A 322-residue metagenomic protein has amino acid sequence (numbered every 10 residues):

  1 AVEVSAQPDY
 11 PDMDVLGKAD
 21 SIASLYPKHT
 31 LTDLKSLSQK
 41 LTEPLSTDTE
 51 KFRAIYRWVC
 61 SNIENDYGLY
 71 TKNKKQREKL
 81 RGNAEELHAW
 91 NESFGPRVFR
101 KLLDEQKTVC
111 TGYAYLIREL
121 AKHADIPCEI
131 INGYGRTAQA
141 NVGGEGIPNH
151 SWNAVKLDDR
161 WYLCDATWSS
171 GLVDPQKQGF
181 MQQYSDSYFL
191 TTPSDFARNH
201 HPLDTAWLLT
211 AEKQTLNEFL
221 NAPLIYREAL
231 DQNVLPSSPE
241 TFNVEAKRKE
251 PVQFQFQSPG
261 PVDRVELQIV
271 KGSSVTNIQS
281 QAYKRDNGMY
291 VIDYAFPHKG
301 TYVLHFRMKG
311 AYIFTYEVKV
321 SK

Functional and structural regions predicted by a protein language model:
V2-T108: Secondary-structure boundary elements
V4, G17-I22, E92-G95, Y115-A121 (+2 more regions): Generic detector of short, locally flexible boundary/turn motifs and exposed helical patches
Q7-V15, N83-E86, T108-H123, W207-K213 (+1 more regions): Short low-complexity stretches enriched in small and charged residues
Y56-W58, N65, Y113, Y162 (+2 more regions): Aromatic side chains
C60, C110, C128, C164 (+2 more regions): Generic recognition of cysteine residues
F99-A114, S194-R198, T205-T210: N-terminal short leaders/motifs
T111-P193: Hydrophobic/aromatic-rich core segments of domains that either
V173-K322: Alpha-helical and coiled-coil interaction segments, frequently adjacent to or embedded within charge-biased
